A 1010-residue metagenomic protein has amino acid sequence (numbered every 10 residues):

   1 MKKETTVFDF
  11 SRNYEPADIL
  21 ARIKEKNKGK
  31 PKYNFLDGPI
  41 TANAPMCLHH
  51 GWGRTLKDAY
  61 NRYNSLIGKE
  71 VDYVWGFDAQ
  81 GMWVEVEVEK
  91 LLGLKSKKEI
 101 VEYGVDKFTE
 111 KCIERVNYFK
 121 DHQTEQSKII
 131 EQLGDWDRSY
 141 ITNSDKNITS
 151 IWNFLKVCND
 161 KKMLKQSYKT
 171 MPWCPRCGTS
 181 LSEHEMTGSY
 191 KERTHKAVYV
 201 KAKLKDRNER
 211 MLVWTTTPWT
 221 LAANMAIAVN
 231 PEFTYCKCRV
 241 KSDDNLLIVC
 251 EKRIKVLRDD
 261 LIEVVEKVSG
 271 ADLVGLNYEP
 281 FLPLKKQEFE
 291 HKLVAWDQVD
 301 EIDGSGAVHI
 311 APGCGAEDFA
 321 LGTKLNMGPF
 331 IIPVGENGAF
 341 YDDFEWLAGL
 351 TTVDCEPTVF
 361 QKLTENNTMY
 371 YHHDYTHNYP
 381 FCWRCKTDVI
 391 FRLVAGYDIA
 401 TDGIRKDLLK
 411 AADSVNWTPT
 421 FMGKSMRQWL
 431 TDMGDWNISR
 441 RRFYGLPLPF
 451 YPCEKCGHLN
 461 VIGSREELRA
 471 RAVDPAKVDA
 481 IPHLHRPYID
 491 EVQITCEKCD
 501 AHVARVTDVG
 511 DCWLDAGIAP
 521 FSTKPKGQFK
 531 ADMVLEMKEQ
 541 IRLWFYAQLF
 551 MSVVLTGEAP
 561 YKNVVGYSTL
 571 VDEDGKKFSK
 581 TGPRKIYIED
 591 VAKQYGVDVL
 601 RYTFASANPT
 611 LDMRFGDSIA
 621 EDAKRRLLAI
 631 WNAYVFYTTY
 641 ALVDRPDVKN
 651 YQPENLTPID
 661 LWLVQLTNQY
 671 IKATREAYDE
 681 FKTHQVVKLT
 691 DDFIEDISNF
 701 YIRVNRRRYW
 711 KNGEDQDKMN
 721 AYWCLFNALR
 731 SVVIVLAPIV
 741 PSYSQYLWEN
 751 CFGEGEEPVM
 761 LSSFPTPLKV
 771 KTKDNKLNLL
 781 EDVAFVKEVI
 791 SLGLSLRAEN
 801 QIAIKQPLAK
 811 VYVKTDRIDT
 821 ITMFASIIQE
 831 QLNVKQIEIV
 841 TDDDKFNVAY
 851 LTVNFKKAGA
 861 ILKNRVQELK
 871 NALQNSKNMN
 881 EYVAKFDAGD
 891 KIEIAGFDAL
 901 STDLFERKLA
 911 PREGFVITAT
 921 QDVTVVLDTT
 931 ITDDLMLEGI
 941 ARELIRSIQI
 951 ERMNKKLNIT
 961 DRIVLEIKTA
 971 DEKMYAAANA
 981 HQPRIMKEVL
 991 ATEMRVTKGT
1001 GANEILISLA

Functional and structural regions predicted by a protein language model:
M1-P31, E89-A222, C236, S242 (+11 more regions): Residue patterns forming the tRNA-binding/recognition surfaces of aminoacyl-tRNA synthetases and related DALR
A17-K28, V265-L273, M879, V883-F897: Amphipathic alpha-helical blocks
K28-V88, I151, V213-T215, W219-T220 (+6 more regions): N-terminal catalytic cores of NTP/NDP-binding nucleotidyl/phosphoryl-transfer enzymes
T41, P45, H49-G51, C158 (+9 more regions): Conserved phosphate/anionic-ligand binding catalytic regions in large, soluble enzymes, centered on
T55-D72, A316-L325, F360-L363, I541-G557 (+2 more regions): Metal-dependent nuclease catalytic cores in nucleic-acid-processing enzymes, especially RNase H-like/related
G68-W83, Y235-P280, M551: Carboxylate/His-rich catalytic cores and anion/metal-binding grooves
V86-K90, W219-P231, C238, I254-R258 (+3 more regions): Short active-site loop/helix that positions an aromatic residue
A197-Y199, Q428-L514, I518, K526 (+3 more regions): Feature 926 captures the class I aminoacyl-tRNA synthetase adenylation module centered on the KMSKS loop
